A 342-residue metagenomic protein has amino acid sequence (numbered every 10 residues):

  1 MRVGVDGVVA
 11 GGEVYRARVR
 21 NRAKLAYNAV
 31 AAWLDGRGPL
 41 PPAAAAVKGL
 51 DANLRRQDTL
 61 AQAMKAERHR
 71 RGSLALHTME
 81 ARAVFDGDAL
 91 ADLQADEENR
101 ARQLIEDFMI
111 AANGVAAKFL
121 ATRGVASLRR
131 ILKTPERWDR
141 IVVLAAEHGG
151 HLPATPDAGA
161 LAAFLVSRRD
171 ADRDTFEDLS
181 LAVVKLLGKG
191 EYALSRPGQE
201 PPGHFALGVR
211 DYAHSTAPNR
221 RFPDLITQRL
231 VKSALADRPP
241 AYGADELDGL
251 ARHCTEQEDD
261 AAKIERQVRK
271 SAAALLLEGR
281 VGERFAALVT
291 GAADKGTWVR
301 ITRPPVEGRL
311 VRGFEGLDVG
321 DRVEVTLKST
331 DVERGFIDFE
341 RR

Functional and structural regions predicted by a protein language model:
M1-V311, E315-D321, T330-I337: Electropositive polyanion-binding surfaces
E324: Acidic/negatively charged segments and metal-coordination signatures
F339-R342: Short, compositionally biased
